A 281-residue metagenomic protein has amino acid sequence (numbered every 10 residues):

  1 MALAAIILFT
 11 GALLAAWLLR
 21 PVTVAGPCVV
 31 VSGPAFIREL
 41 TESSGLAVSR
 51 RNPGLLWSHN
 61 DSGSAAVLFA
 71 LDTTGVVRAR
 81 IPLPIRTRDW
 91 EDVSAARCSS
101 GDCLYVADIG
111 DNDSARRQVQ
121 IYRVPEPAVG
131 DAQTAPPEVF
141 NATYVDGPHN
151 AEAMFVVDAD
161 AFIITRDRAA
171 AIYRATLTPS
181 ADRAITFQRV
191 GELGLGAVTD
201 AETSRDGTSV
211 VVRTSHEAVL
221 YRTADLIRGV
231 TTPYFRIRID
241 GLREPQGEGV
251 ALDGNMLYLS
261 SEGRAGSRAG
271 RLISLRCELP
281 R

Functional and structural regions predicted by a protein language model:
M1-I7: N-terminal Sec-pathway targeting helices
L3, L13-R281: Sequence/structural signature of beta-propeller domains
